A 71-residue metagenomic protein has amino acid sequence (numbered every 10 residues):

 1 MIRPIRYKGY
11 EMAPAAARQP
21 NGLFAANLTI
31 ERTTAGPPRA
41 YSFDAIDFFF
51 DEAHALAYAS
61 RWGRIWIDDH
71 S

Functional and structural regions predicted by a protein language model:
M1-G36: N-terminal segment of the canonical double-stranded RNA-binding domain
R3-P4, I67-S71: Short, charged, intrinsically disordered terminal tails
N21-L23, F49, I67: A short local loop/turn or secondary-structure capping micro-motif enriched for an aromatic residue
A40-H54: A short, exposed loop/beta-hairpin motif centered on an aromatic-Gly-Thr core
F50-W66: A short, charged, amphipathic alpha-helix used as a generic interaction element across diverse proteins
